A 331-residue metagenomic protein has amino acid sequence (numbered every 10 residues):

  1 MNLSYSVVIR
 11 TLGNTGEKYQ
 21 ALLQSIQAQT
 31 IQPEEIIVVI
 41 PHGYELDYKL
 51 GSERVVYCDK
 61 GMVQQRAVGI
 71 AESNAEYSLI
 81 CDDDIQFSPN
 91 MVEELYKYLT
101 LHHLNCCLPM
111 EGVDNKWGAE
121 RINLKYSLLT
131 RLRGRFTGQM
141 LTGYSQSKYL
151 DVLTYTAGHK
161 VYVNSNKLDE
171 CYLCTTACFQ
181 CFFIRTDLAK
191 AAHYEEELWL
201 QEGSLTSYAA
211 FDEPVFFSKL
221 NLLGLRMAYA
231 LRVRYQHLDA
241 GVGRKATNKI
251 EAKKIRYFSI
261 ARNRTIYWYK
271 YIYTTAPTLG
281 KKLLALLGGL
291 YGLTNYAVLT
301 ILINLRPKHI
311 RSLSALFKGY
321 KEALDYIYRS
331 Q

Functional and structural regions predicted by a protein language model:
M1-S25: N-proximal low-complexity "stem/linker" segments adjacent to membrane-targeting elements
G16, L23-Y57: Acidic donor-binding segment of Leloir-type glycosyltransferases
Y57-S73: Glycine-rich, basic loop-to-helix element that forms the pyrophosphate-binding segment of sugar-nucleotide handling
S78: Short aromatic/hydrophobic "clamp" motif used to bind/position activated sugar donors
V92-K148: Conserved donor NDP-sugar-binding/catalytic core segment of glycosyltransferases
L128-C174: Short, flexible, basic/aromatic active-site loop/helix in glycosyltransferases
A177-F179, L200-S218: Acidic donor-binding loop at a coil-to-helix junction in glycosyltransferase catalytic cores that engages
L222, R226-K308: Active-site-adjacent helix/loop segment of glycosyltransferases that harbors family-specific signature motifs
